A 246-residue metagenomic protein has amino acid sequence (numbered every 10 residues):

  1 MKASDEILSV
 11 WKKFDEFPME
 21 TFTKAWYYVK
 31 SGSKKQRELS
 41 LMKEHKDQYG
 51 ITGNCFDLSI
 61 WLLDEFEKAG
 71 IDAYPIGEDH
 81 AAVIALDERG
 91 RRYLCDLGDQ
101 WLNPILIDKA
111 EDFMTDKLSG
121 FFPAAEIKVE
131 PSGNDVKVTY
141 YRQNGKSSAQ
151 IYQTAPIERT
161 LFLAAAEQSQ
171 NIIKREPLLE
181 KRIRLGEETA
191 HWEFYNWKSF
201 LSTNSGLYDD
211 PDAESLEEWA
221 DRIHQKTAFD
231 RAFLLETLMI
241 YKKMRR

Functional and structural regions predicted by a protein language model:
M1-G50, R89: Secondary-structure boundary elements
M1-W11, K46-Q48, L63-D72, I127-R246: N-terminal accessory/pre-domain segments preceding catalytic cores
E16-V29, L118-T139: Short N-terminal signal/transit or membrane-insertion segments and the immediately adjacent low-complexity/disordered
W26, D79-V83, E236-I240: Short linear loop/turn motifs
G32, Q36, E88, L238-R246: Charge-rich, low-complexity amphipathic helices in intrinsically disordered tails/linkers adjacent to domains
G32-K34, L86, I107-A110, Q153 (+1 more regions): Surface-exposed beta-strand edges and their flanking turn/coil or helix-capping segments
S59-A124, K128: Hydrophobic/aromatic-rich core segments of domains that either
